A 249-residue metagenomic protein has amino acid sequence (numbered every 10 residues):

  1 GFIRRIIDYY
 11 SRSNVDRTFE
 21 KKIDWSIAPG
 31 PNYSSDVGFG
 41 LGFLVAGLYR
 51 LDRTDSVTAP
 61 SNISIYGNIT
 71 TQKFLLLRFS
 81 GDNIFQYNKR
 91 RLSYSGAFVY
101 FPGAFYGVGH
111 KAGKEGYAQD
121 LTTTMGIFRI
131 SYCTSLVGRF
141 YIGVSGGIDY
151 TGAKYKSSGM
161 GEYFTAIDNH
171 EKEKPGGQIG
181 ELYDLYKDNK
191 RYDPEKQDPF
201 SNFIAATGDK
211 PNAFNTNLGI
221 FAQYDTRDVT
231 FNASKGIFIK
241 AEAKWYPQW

Functional and structural regions predicted by a protein language model:
G1-E20: N-terminal periplasmic/intermembrane-space "pro-region" immediately following the signal or transit peptide
R17-I27, N32-G219: Gram-negative/organellar outer-membrane beta-barrel architecture
A213-W249: Loop-centered beta-sheet repeat module
